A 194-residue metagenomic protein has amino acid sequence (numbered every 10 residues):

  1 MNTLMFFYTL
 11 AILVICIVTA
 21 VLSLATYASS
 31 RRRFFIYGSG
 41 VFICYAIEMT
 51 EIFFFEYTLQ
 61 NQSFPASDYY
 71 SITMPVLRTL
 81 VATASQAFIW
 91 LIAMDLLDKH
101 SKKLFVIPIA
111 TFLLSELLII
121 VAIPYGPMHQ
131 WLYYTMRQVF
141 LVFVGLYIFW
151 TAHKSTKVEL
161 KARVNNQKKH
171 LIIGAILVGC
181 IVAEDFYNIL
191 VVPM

Functional and structural regions predicted by a protein language model:
M1-M5, F64-M74, A93-K103: Short juxtamembrane and helix-loop transition motifs at transmembrane-helix boundaries in membrane proteins
M1-V18, Y134-Q138: Hydrophobic transmembrane alpha-helical segments in integral membrane proteins
T9-S63, M74-A87, I109-V121, L171-P193: Hydrophobic alpha-helical transmembrane segments of multi-pass membrane proteins
T19-L24, F88-A93, V121-A122, L141-K169 (+1 more regions): Alpha-helical transmembrane segments in multipass membrane proteins, preferentially the mid-helix core
A28-R31, Y57-F64, M94-H100, P124-M128 (+2 more regions): Transmembrane helix-loop junctions in multipass membrane proteins, especially transporters and channels
F64-V76, M128-F140, M194: Non-cytosolic membrane-interface motifs at loop->transmembrane helix junctions
A82-W150: Membrane-proximal helix-loop-helix units in multi-pass membrane proteins
S101-P108, W131-M136, A152-C180: Membrane-helix boundary/juxtamembrane motif in polytopic membrane proteins
